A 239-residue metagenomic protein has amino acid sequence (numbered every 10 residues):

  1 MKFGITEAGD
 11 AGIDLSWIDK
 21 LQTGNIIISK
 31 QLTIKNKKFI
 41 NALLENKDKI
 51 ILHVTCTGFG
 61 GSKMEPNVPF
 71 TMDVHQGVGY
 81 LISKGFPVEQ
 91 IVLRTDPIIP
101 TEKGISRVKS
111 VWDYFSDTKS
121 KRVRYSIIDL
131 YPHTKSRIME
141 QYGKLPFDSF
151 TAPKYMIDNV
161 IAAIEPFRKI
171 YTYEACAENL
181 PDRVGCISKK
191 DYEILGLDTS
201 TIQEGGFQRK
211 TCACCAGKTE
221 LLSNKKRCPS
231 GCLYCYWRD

Functional and structural regions predicted by a protein language model:
M1-I157, A163: Conserved AdoMet/S-adenosylmethionine-binding subsite of the radical SAM
D10, D14, P69, I187-Y192 (+3 more regions): Poly-acidic low-complexity segments
I91, D191, S230-L233: Active-site-proximal helix/loop capping residues that flank conserved catalytic or ligand/cofactor
T95-P97, S126-D129, K169-R183, S223-N224 (+1 more regions): Acidic carboxylate-rich catalytic motifs and surrounding loops in phosphoryl-/glycosyl-chemistry enzymes
T151-C214: A C-terminal junction/extension of Radical SAM enzymes
T211-A213, T219-R238: Local cysteine-cluster metal-coordination motifs and their immediate loop/turn environment, predominantly Fe-S cluster
